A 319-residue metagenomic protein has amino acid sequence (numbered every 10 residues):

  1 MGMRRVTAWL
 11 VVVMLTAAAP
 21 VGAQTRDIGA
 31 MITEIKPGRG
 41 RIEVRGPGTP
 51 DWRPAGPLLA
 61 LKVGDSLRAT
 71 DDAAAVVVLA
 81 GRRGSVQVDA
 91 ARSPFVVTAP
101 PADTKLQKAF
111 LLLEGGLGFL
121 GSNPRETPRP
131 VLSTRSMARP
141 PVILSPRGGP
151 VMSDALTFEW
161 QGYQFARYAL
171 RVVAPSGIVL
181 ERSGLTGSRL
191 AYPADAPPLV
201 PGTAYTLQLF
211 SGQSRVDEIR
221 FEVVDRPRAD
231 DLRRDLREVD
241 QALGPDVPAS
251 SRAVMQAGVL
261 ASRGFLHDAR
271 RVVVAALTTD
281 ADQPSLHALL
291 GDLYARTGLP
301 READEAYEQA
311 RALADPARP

Functional and structural regions predicted by a protein language model:
A23-T157, L232-R233, L266: Flexible, surface-exposed loop/linker segments and immediately adjacent secondary-structure boundaries
G121, E126-D246: Long, contiguous interaction/recruitment modules in multidomain scaffold/adaptor proteins
